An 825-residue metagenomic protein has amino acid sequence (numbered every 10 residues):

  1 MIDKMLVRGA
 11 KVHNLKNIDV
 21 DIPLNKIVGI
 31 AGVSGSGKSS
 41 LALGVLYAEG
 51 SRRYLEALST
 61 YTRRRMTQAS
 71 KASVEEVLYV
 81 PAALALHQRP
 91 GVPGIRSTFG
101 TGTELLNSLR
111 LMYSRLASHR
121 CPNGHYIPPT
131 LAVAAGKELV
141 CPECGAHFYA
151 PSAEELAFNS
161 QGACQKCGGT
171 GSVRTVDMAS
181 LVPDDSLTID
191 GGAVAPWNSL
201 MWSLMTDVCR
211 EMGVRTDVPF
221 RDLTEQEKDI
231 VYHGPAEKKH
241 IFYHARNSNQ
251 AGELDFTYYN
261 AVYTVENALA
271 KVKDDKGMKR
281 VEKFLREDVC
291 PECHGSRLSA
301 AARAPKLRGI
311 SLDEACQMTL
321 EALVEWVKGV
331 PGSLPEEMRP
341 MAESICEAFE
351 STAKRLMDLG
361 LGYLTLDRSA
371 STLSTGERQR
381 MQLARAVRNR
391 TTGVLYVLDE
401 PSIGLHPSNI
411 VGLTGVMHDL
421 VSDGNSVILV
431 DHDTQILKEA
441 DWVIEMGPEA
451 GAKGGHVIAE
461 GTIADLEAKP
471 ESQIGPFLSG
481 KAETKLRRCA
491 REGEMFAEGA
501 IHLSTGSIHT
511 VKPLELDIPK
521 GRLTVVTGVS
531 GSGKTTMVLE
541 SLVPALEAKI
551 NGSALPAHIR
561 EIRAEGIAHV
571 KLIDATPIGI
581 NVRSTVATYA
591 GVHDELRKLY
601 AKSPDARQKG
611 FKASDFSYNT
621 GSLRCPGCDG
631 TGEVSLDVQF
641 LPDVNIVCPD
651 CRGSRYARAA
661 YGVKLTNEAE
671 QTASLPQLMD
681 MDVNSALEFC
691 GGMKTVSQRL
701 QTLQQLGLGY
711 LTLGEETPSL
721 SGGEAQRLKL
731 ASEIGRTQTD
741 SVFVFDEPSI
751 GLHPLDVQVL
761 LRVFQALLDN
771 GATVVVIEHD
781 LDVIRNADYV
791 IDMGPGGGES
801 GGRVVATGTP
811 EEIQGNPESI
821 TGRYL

Functional and structural regions predicted by a protein language model:
M1-L825: Conserved phosphate-binding elements of NTP-dependent enzyme cores
